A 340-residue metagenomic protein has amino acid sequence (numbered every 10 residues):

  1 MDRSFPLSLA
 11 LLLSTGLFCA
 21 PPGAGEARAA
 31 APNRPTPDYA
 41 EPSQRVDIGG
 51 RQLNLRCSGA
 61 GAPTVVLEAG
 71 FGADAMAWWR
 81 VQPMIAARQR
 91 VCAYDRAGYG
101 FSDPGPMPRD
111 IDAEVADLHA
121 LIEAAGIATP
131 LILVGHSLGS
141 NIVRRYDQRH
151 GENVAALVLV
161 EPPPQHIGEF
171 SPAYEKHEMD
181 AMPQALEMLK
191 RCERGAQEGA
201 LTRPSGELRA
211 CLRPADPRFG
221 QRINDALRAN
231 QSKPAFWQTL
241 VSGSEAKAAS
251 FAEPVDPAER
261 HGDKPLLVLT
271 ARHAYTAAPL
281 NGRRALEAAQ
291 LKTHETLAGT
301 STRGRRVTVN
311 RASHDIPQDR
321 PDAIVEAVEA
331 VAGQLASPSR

Functional and structural regions predicted by a protein language model:
D2-F5, C19-V65, A87-Q89, P108 (+9 more regions): Alpha/beta-hydrolase fold catalytic core
S8-A20: Bacterial N-terminal signal peptides
R51-F101: Conserved HGGG/HGGXW glycine-rich cap/lid loop of the alpha/beta-hydrolase fold
R56, R96-V134, H150, K176: Active-site loop/oxyanion-hole signature of alpha/beta-hydrolase fold enzymes
T129-S171: Conserved hydrolase catalytic core segment
V158-A196: Flexible "cap/lid" loop of the alpha/beta hydrolase fold
F219-T308: Conserved serine/cysteine hydrolase catalytic core
T302-R340: Catalytic active-site module of serine/aspartate enzymes centered on a nucleophile-bearing elbow/loop
